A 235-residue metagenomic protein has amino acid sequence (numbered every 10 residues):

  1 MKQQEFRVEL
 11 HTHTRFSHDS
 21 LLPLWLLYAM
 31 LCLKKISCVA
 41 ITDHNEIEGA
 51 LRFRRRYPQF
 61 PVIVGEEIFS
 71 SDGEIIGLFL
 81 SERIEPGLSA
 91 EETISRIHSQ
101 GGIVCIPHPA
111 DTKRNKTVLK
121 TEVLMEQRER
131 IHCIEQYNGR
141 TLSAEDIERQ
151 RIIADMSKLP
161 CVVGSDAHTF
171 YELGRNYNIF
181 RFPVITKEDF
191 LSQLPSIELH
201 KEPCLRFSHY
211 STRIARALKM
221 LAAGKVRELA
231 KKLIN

Functional and structural regions predicted by a protein language model:
M1-S20, L24-A29, E48-R52, R56-I63 (+4 more regions): Charged catalytic cores and adjacent phosphate/nucleic-acid-binding surfaces used for phosphate/nucleic-acid chemistry
A29-N45, G102-C105: Divalent metal-dependent hydrolysis catalytic cores, especially in the metallo-beta-lactamase
P107-T112: Acidic/Gly/His-enriched mid-domain segments of enzyme catalytic cores or analogous surface patches that mediate
